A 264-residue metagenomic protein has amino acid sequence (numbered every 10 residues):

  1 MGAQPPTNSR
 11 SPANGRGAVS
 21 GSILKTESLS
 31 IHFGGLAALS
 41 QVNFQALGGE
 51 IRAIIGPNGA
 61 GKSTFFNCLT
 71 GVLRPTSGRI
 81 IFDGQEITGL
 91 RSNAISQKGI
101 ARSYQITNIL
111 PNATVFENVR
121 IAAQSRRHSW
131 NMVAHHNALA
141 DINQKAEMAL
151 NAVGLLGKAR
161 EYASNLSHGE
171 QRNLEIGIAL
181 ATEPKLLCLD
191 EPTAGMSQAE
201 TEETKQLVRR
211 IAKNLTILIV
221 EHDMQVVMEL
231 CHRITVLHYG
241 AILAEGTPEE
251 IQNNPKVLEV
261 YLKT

Functional and structural regions predicted by a protein language model:
G2, P12-T264: Glycine-rich phosphate-binding loops of nucleotide-dependent enzymes
P5: Cationic, low-complexity basic patches in intrinsically disordered or flexible, solvent-exposed regions
